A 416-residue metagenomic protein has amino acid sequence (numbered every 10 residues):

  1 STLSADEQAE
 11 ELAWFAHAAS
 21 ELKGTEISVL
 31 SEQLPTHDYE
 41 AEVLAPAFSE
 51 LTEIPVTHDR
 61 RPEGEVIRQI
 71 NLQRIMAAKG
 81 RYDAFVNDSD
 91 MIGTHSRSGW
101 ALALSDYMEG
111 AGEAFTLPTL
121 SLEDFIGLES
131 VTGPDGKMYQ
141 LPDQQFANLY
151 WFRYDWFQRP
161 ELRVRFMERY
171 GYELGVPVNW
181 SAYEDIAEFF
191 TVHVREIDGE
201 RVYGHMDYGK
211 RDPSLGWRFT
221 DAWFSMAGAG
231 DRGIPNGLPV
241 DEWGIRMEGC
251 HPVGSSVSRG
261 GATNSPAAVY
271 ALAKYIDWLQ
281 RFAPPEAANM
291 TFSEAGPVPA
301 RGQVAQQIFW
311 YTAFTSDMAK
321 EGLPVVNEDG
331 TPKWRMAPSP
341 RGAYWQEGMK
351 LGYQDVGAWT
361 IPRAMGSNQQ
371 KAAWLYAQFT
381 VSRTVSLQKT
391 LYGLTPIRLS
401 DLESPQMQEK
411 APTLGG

Functional and structural regions predicted by a protein language model:
T2-E21, S89-L149, D241, K333-S339: Hinge/lid segment of periplasmic solute-binding proteins
T2-W14, E196-D198, R383-L387, S400-G416: Extracellular/periplasmic bilobal clamshell ligand-binding domains
A9-L12, G24-V43, G64, F146: Extracytoplasmic "Venus flytrap"
E11-A18, P35-P55, W151, D155: Short, polar/charged alpha-helical segment
P46-D124, R159-E161, R165-M167, V298 (+2 more regions): Extracytoplasmic "Venus flytrap"/periplasmic binding protein-like
R61-I70, V178-A182, E286-R301: Short helix-initiation/N-cap motifs at beta->coil->alpha
T132, W156, Q280-P285, G322-S404: Extracytoplasmic/periplasmic substrate-recognition and gating elements
A182-E188, M226-N289, S339: Glycine-centered hinge/linker elements that transmit conformational signals in sensory and ligand-binding systems
